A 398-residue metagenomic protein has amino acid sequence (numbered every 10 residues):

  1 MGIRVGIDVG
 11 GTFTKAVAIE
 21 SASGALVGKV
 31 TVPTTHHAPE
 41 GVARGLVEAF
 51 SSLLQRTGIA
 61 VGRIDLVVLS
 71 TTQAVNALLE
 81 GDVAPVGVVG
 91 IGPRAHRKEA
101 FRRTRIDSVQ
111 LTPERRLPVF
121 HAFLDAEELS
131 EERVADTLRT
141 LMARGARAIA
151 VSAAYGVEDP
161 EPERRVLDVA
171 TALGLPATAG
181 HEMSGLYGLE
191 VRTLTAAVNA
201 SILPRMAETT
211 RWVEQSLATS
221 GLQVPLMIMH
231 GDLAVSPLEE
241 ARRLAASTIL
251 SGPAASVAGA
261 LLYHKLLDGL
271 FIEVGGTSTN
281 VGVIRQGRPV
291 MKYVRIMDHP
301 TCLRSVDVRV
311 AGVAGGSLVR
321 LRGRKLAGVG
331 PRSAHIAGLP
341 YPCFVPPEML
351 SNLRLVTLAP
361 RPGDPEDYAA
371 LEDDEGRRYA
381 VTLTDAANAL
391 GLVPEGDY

Functional and structural regions predicted by a protein language model:
M1-Y398: N-terminally biased helix-coil "hinge/interface" segments that flank
